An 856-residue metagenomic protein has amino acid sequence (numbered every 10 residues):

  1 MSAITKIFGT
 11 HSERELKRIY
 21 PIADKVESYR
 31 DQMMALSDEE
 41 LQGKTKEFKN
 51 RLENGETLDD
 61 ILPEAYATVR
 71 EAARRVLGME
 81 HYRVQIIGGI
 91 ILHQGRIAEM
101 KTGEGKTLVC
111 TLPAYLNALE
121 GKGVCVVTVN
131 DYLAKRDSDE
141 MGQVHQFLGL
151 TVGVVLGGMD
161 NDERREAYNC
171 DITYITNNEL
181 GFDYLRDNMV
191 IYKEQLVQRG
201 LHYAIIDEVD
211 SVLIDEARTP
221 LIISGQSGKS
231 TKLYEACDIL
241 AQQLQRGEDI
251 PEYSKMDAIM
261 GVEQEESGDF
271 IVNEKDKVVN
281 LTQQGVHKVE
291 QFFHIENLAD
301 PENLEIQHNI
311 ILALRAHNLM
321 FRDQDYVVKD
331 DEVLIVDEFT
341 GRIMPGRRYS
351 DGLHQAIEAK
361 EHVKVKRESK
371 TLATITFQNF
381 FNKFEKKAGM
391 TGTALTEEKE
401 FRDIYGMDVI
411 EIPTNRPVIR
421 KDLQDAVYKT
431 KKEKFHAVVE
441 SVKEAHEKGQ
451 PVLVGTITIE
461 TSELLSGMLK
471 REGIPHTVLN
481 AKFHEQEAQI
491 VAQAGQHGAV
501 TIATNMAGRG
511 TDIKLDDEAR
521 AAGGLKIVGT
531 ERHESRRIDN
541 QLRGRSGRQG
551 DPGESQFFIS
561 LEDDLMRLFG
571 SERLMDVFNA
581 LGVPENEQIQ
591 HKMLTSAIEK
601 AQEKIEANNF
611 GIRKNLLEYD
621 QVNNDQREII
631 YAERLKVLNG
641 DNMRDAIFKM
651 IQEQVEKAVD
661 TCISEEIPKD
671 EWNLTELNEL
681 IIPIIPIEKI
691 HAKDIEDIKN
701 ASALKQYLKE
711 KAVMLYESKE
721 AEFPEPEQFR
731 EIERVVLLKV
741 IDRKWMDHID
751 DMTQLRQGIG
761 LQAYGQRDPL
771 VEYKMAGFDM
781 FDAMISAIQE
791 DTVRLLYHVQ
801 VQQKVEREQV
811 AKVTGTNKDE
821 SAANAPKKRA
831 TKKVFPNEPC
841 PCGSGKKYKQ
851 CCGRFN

Functional and structural regions predicted by a protein language model:
M1-G582, Y631-A632, K649, E653 (+1 more regions): Conserved P-loop NTPase motor core
C110, V438, A825-K827, F835: Active-site-adjacent structural elements in folded domains
S254-M260, E472, N824-K833, C851: Intrinsically disordered, compositionally biased charged tails
Y326-L334, T340-R348, Q549-G550, F557 (+2 more regions): Extended, charged helical/alpha-beta scaffold domains that provide interaction surfaces
K448-S462, L638-G640, K693-K699, P841: Short, Lys/Glu-rich amphipathic helical modules
V454, I502, W745, F781 (+2 more regions): Hydrophobic, well-ordered secondary-structure elements that form the walls of internal hydrophobic environments
K832-K849, G853: Short Cys/His-rich zinc-binding micro-motifs
